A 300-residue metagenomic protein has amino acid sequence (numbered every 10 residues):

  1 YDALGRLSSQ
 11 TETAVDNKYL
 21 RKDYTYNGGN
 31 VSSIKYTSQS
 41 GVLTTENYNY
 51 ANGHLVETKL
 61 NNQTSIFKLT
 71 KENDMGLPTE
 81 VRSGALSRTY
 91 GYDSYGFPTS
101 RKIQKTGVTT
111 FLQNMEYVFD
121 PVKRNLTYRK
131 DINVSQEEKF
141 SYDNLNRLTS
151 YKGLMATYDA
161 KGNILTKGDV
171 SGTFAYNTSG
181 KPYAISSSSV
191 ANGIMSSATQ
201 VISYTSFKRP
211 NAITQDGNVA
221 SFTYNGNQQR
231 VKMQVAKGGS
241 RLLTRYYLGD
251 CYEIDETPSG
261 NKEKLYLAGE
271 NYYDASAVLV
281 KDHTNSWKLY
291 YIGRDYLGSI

Functional and structural regions predicted by a protein language model:
R6, N30, H54, L77 (+7 more regions): Generic structural signal for coil-to-beta-strand starts
V15, Q39, T106, N133-V134 (+1 more regions): Short glycine/acidic-enriched loop and turn motifs that connect beta-strands
K18-L20, G41-T44, N62-I66, G84-L86 (+7 more regions): Short, small/polar residue-rich loop motifs at catalytic or cofactor-binding pockets
N49-Y50, T58-K59, T64-R82, S87-K102 (+3 more regions): Short, ordered secondary-structure scaffold segments
M155-T166, S171, D250-I254, L297: A surface-exposed, glycine/aromatic-enriched loop/edge motif typical of exported proteins
V170, A236-G239: Acidic glycine-/aspartate-rich tracts in secreted/extracellular proteins
S221-V235: Transmembrane beta-barrel strand/turn architecture of Gram-negative outer membrane proteins
